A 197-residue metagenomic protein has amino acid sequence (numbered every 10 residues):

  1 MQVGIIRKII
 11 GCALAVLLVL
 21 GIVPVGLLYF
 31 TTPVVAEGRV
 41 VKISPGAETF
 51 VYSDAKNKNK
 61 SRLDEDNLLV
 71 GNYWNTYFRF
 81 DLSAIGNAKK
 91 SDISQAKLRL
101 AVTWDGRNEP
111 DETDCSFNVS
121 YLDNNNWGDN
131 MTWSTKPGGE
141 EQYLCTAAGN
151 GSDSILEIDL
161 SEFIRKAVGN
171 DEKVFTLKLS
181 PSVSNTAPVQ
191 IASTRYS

Functional and structural regions predicted by a protein language model:
Q2-A15: N-terminal Sec-pathway targeting helices
L14, L18-I22: Hydrophobic core
I22-G38: Sec-dependent signal peptide cleavage junction
V35-G86, P181-A187, R195-S197: Flexible, small-residue-rich N-terminal segments that precede or flank a structured functional core
K42-P45, W104-K173: Beta-strand-rich interaction/scaffold domains
F80, A96-L98, V119, I158 (+1 more regions): Residue-level detector of buried hydrophobic side-chain packing in well-ordered secondary-structure elements
F80, K90-D105: A short beta-strand element within beta-rich, extracytoplasmic domains of secreted/secretory-pathway proteins
K166-Y196: Ser/Thr/Pro-rich, low-complexity mucin-like regions that serve as glycosylated stalks/linkers or repetitive adhesive
